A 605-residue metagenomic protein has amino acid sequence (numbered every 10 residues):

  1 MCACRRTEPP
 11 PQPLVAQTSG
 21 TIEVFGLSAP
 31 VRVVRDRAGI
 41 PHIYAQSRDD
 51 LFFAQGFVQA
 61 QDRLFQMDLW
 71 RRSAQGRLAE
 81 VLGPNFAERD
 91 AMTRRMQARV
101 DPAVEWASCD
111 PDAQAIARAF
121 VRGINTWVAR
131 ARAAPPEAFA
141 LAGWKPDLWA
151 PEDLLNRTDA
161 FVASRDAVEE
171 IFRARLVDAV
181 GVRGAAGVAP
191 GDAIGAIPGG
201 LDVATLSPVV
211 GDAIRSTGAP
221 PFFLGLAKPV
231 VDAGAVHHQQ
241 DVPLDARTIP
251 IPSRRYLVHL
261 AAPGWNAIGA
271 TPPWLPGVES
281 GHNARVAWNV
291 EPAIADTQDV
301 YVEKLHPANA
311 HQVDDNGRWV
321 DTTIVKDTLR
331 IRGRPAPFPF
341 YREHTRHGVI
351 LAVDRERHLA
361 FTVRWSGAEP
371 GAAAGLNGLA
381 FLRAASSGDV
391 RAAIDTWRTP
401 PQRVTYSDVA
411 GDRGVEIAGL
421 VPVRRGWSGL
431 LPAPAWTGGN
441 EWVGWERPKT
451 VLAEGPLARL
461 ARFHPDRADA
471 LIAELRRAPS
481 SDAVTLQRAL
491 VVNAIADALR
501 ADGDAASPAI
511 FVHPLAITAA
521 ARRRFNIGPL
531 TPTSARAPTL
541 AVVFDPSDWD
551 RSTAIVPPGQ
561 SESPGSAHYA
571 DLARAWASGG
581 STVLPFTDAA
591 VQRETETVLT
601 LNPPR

Functional and structural regions predicted by a protein language model:
P10-I268, S366: Substrate-recognition/specificity elements adjacent to catalytic centers across diverse enzyme folds
V31-V33, A374-T396: Alpha/propeptide regions of enzymes that mature by internal proteolysis
Y44, F52-A54, G218-P221, V230-G234 (+13 more regions): Short helix/loop capping segments that flank catalytic or ligand/cofactor-binding pockets
N125-A133, V177, R383-A384, D395-T399 (+1 more regions): Sec-exported extracytoplasmic/periplasmic mature domains
S253-F338, L376-A385: Compact, glycine/acidic-enriched structural inserts
A267-T271, P276-S280, Q298, L359 (+7 more regions): Hydrophobic alpha-helical segments
G438-R605: Terminal end segments
